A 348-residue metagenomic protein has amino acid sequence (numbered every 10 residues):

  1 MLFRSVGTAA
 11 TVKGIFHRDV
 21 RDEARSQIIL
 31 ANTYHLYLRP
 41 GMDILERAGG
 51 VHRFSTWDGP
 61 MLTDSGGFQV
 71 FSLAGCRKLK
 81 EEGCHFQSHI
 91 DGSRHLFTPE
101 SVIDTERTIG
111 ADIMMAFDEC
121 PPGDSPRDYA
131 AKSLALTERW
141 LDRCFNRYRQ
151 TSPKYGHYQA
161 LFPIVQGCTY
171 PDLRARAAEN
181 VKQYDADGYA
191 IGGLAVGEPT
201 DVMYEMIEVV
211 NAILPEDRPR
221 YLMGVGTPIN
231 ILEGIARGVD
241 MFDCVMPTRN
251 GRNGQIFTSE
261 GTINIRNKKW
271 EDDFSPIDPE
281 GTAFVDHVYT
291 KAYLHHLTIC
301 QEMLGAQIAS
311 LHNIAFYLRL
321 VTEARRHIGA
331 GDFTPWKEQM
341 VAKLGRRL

Functional and structural regions predicted by a protein language model:
M1-L2: Short, small-residue-biased leader/transition segments that mark boundaries at the very start of proteins
I15-D19, R39-V51, G75-C76: Glycine-rich loop at the start of a catalytic domain that most often binds anionic cofactors/ligands
I15-Y37, I103-F117, Y184: Catalytic domains of carbohydrate-active enzymes, especially glycoside hydrolases
I29, D64, E106, P163 (+4 more regions): Conserved, mostly hydrophobic/aromatic
T33, G49-Y148, L161, V165-P171: Active-site beta->alpha loop and helix N-cap motifs at the rims of alpha/beta catalytic domains
G41-A48, G251-I265, L318-V321: C-terminal helical cap(s) of enzyme catalytic domains, especially alpha/beta-barrels
D118-D124, D278-L348: C-terminal extensions of enzymes
A135, R147, T151, Y158-I277: Glycine-rich phosphate/ribose-binding loops and adjacent secondary-structure elements that form binding surfaces
